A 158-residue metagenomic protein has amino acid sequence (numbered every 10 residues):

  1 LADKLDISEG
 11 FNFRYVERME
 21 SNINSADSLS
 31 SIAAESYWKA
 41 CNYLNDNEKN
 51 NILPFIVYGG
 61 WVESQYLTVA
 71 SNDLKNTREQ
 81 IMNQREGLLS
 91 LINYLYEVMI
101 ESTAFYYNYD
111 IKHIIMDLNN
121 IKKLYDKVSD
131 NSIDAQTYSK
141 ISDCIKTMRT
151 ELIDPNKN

Functional and structural regions predicted by a protein language model:
L1-S21: N-terminal Sec/ER secretory leader and immediately downstream segment of secreted/extracellular precursors
A2-E9, L29-I32, K140-S142: Short N-terminal helix-initiation segments at or just after the protein's N-terminus
D3, I7, N42-N45, Y66-D73 (+5 more regions): Charged/polar positions within long, soluble alpha-helices
R18-A26, S30-A33, K39-N42, Q84-S90 (+3 more regions): Aromatic-residue detector
N24-F105: Extended amphipathic alpha-helical interaction segments
I100-N158: A cross-kingdom marker for long, charged
